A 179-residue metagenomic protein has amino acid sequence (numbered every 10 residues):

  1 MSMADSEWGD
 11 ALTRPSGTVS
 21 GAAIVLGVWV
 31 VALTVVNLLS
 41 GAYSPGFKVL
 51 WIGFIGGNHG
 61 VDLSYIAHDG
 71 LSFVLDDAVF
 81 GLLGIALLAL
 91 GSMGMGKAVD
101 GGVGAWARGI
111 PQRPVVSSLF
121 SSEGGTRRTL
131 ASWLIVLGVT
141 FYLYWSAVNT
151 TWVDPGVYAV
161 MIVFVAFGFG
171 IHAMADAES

Functional and structural regions predicted by a protein language model:
S2-W8, G101-T126: Membrane-interfacial, low-structure loops and terminal tails that flank and connect transmembrane helices in multi-pass
E7-V31: Alpha-helical transmembrane segments and their helix-start/interface "positive-inside/aromatic belt" motifs in integral
S16, G57-G81: Membrane-interface segments at the starts/ends of alpha-helical transmembrane spans
V19-L26, G125-V136: Select subsegments of transmembrane alpha-helices in polytopic membrane proteins, especially boundary-proximal
T34-V61: Membrane-helix interface motif
V35-V36, L130-V157: Alpha-helical transmembrane segments and their membrane-interface junctions in multi-pass membrane proteins
W51-G56, G156-S179: Alpha-helical transmembrane segments and their immediate juxtamembrane interface regions
I85-P111: Membrane-water interface of transmembrane alpha-helices
